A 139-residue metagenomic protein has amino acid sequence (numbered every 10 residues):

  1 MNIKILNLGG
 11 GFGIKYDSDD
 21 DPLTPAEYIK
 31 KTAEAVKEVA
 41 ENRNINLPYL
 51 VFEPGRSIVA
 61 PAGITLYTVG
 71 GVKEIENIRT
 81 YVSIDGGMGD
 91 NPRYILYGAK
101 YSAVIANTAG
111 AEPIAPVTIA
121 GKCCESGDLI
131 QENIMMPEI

Functional and structural regions predicted by a protein language model:
M1-I75: Active-site loop/helix belt of alpha/beta enzymes
I45-I139: Charged (often Lys/Glu-rich) extended helix/loop segments that serve as interaction or gating elements
